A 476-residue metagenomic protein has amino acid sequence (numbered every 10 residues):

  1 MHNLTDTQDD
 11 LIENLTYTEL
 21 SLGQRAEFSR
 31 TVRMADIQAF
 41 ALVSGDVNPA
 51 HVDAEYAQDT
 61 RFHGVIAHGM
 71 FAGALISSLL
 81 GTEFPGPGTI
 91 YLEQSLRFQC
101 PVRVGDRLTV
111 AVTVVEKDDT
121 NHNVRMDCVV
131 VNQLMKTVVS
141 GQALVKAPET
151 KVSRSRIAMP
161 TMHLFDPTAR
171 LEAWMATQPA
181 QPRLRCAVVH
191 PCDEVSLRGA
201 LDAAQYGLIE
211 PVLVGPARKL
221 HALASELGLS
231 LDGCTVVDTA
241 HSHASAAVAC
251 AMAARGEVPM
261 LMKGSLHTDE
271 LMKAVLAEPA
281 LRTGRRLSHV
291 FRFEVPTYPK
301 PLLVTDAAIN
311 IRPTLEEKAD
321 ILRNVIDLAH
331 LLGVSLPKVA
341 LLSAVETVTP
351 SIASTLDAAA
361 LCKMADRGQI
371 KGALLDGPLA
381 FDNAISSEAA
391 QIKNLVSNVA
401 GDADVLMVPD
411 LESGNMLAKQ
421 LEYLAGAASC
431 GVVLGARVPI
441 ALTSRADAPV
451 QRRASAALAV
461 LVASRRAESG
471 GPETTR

Functional and structural regions predicted by a protein language model:
H2-D6, E13-L22, V104-L164: HotDog/MaoC-like acyl-thioester-processing domains
H2-T89, V152: Hot-dog-fold acyl-thioester-processing enzymes
T16, F62, L92, R97-F98 (+1 more regions): Short, conserved secondary-structure segments in the cores of folded domains
V32, C100, V114, V130-N132 (+4 more regions): Short, structured patches in soluble enzyme cores that scaffold and shape functional sites
I90-E93, D127, V339-L342: Beta-strand segments within the central parallel beta-sheet cores of soluble alpha/beta enzyme folds
E93, N123-R125, L287: Short coil/loop residues immediately preceding or within conserved phosphate-binding loops of NTP-utilizing enzyme
L164-V212, A217-V399, V405-R476: Anion-binding alpha/beta catalytic cores of soluble intermediary-metabolism enzymes, centered on
